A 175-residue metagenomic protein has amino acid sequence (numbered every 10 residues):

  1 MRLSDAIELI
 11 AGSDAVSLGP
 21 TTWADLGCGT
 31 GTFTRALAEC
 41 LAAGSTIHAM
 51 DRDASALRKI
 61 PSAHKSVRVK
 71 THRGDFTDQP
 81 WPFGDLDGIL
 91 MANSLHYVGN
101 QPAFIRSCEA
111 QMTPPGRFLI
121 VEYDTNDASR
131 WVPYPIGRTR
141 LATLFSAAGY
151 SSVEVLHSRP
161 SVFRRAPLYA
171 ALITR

Functional and structural regions predicted by a protein language model:
M1-T22, A36: Conserved alpha-helix/loop element of class I SAM-dependent methyltransferases that forms part of the SAM/SAH-binding
A24, T30-Q79: Class I SAM-dependent methyltransferase SAM/SAH-binding core
T77-I89: A short acidic, Gly/Pro-enriched loop at the edge of an enzyme's catalytic core that lines a small-molecule cofactor
D87-Q101: A short SAM/SAH-binding and catalytic strip from SAM-dependent methyltransferases
P102-P114: A short glycine-rich, Lys/Arg-flanked "PGG" loop and its adjoining helix->strand segment in the class I
P115-Y123: Conserved beta-strand signature within the Rossmann-like core of class I S-adenosyl-L-methionine
Y134-G149: Short alpha-helix
P160-R175: Core SAM-dependent methyltransferase catalytic element
